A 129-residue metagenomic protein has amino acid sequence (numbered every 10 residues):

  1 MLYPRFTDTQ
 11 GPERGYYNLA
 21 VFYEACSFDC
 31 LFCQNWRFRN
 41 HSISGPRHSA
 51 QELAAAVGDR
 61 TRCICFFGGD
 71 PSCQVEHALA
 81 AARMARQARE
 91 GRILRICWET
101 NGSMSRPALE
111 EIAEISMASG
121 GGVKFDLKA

Functional and structural regions predicted by a protein language model:
M1-G120: Conserved Radical SAM active-site core
N101, K128-A129: Histidine- and/or cysteine-centered catalytic micro-motif in compact active-site loops
V123-L127: Ligand-binding pocket scaffold of soluble enzyme catalytic domains
